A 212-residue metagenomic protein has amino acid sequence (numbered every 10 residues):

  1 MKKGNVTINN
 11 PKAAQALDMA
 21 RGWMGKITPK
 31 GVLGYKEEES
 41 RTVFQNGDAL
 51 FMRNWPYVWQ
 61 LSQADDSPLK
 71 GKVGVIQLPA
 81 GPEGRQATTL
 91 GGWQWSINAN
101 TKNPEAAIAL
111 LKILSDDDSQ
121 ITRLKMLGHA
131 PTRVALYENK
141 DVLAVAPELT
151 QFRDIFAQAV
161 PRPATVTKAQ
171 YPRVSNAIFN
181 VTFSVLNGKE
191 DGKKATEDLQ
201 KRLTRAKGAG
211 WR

Functional and structural regions predicted by a protein language model:
K2-G34, L78: Glycine-centered hinge/linker elements that transmit conformational signals in sensory and ligand-binding systems
G25-K26, P68-L69, E83, N100-A107 (+1 more regions): Short helix-loop capping/hinge motifs at secondary-structure junctions, enriched in acidic/polar residues
G31-Q45: Short helix-initiation/N-cap motifs at beta->coil->alpha
L50-N54: Paired acidic/hydrophobic, glycine-rich loop segments that form the ligand-binding mouth/hinge of periplasmic-binding
S62-P82, A144-T150: Ligand-binding "clamshell"
I76-Q77, K125-A177, S184, G208-R212: Long, aromatic- and glycine/proline-rich binding clefts that accommodate carbohydrate-like moieties
L90-N103: A bilobed periplasmic-binding-protein/Venus flytrap-type ligand-binding module shared by bacterial periplasmic
S184-E197: Short, charged, surface-exposed loops that flank catalytic or proteolytic processing sites
